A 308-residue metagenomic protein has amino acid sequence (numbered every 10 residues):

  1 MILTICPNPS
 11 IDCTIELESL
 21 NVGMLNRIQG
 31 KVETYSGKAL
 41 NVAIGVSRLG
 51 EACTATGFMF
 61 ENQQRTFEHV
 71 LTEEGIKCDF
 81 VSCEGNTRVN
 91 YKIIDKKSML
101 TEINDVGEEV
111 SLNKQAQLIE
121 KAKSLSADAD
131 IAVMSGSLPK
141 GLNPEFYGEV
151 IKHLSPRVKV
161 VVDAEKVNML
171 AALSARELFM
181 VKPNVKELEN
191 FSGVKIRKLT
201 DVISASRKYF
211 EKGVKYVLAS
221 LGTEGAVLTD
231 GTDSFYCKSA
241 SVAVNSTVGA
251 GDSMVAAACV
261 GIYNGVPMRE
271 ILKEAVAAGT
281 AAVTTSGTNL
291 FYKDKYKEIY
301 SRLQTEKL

Functional and structural regions predicted by a protein language model:
M1-T56, Q64-T66, K238: Glycine-rich phosphate/adenosyl-contacting loop at the front of the ribokinase-like
L3, T54, D79, V133 (+2 more regions): Structural detector of well-ordered beta-strand residues that form the stable sheet scaffold of enzyme domains
M24, R48-A129, K297-L308: Conserved N-terminal subdomain of the carbohydrate kinase-like
I44, Y91-I93, G225-T229: Short beta-strand scaffold segments in enzyme catalytic cores
V46, N184, G251: Short, conserved phosphate/pyrophosphate- and ester-handling motifs at nucleotide-, phospho-/glycolipid
E102-N104, A129-G136, D163, K182-E187: Short beta-strands and strand-loop turn motifs
E145-T232: Conserved phosphate/ATP/ADP-binding segment of small-molecule kinases
A171, L199-L308: Conserved phosphate-binding/catalytic region of the ribokinase-like
